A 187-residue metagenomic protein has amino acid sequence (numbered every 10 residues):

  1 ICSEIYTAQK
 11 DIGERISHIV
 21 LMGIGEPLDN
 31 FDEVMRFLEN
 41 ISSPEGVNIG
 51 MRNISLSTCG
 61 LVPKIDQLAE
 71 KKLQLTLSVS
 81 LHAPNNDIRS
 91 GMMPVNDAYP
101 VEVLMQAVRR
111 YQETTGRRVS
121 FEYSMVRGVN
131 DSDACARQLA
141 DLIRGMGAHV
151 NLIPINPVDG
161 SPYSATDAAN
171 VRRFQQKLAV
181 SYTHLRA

Functional and structural regions predicted by a protein language model:
S3-L178: Conserved AdoMet/S-adenosylmethionine-binding subsite of the radical SAM
T183-A187: Conserved small/polar residues in nucleotide/adenosyl-binding loops
